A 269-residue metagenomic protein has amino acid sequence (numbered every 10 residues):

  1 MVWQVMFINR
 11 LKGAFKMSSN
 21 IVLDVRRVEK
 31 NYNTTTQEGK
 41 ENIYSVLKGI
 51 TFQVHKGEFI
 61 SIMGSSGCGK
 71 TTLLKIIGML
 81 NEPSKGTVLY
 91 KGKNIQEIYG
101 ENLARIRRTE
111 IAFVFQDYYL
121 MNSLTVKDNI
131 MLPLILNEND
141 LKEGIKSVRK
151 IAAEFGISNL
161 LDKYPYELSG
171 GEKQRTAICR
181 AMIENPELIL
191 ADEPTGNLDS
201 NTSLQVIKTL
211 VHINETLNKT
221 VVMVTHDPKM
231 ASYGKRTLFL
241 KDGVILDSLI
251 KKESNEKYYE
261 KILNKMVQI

Functional and structural regions predicted by a protein language model:
M63-S65: The feature captures the beta-strand-to-loop junction immediately N-terminal to the Walker
G78: Helix-to-loop junction immediately C-terminal to a conserved catalytic motif
G86-N94: Conserved ABC transporter NBD signature motif
L124-L132: Short coil-to-helix segment of the ABC ATPase nucleotide-binding domain corresponding to the Q-loop/switch region
Y164-L168, E172: Conserved ABC ATPase signature
I183-E187: A short, proline-enriched helix->beta-strand linker immediately N-terminal to the Walker B motif in ABC-type P-loop
I189-D192: Catalytic Walker B motif of ABC-type/P-loop ATPase nucleotide-binding domains
